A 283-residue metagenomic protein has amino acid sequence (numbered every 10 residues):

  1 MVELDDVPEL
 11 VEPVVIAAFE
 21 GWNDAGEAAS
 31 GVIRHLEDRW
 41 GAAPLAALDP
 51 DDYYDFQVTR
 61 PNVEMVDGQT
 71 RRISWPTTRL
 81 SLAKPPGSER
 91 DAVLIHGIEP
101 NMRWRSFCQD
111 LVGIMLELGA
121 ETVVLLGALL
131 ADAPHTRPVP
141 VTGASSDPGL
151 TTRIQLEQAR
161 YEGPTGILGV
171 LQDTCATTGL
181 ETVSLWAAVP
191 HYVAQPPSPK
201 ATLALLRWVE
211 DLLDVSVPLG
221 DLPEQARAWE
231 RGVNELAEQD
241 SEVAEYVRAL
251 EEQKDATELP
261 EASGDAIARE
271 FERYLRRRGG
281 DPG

Functional and structural regions predicted by a protein language model:
M1-G97: N-terminal short beta-loop-beta anion/metal-coordinating cradle
A17-A18, H96-G97, L125-G127, W186-A188: Short beta-strand segments
F19-N23, L94-W104, I154-E162, Y192-P196: Flexible, glycine/proline-enriched loop segments at strand-loop-helix junctions that form or flank small-ligand binding
D24-G31, M102, S106, E162 (+6 more regions): Conserved active-site and cofactor/substrate-binding residues in soluble primary-metabolism enzymes
R90, I98-G149, L171: Internal, conserved structured core segments that host functional sites
D132-S216: Catalytic cores of processing enzymes, dominated by hydrolases/peptidases, characterized by acidic/His-rich
V193-G283: A conserved C-terminal secondary-structure "cap"
